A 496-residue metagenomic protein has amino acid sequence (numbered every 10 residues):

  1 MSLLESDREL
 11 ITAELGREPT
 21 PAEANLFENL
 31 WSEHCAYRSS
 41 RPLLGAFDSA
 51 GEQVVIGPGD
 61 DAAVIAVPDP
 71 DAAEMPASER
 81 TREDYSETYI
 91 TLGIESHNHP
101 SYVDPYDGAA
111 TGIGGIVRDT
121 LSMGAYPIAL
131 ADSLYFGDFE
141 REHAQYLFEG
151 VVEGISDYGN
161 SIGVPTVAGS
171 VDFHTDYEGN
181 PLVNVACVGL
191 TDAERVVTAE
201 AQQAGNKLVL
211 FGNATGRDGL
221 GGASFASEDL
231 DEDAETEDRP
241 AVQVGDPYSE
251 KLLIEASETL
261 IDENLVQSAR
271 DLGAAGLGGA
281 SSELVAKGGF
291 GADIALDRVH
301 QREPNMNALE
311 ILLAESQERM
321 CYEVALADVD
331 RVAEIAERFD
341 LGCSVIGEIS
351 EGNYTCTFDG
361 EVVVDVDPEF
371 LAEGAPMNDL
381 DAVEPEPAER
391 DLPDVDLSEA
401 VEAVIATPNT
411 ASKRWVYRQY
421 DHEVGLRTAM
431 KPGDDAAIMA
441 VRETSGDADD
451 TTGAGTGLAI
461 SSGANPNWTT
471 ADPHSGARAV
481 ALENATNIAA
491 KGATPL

Functional and structural regions predicted by a protein language model:
M1-A66: N-terminal amphipathic, basic-rich helices that act as targeting or association modules
S2-E5, E9, R17-P21, H34-Y37 (+15 more regions): Electropositive phosphate-/nucleotide-binding environments in soluble metabolic enzymes
E5, P21-E23, T215-I254, L260 (+3 more regions): Intein/HINT protein-splicing elements and their conserved insertion hotspots or analogous self-processing inserts
E14, L30, L43-A46, I116-D119 (+10 more regions): Generic, well-ordered alpha-helical scaffold segments in large soluble proteins
P19-E23, R41, E52, G163-G169 (+5 more regions): Flexible, glycine/charged-enriched surface loops at secondary-structure junctions
C35, F47-D48, E52-D107, T111 (+3 more regions): Non-catalytic terminal/interface segments that mediate subunit docking, oligomerization, and allosteric communication
A62, V183-V185, C343-S344, A436: Small-residue-enriched segments and motifs
V67-E74, E79-Y102, Y106-A110, G114-V151 (+2 more regions): Mobile "lid/hinge" segments at catalytic clefts and subdomain interfaces of large enzymes
